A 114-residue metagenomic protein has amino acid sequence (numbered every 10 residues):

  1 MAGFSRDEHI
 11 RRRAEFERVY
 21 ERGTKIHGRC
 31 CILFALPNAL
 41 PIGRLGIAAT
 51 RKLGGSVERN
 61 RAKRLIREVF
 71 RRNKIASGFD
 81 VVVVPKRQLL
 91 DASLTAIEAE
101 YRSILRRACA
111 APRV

Functional and structural regions predicted by a protein language model:
M1-V114: Positively charged, solvent-exposed patches that mediate nucleic-acid binding
